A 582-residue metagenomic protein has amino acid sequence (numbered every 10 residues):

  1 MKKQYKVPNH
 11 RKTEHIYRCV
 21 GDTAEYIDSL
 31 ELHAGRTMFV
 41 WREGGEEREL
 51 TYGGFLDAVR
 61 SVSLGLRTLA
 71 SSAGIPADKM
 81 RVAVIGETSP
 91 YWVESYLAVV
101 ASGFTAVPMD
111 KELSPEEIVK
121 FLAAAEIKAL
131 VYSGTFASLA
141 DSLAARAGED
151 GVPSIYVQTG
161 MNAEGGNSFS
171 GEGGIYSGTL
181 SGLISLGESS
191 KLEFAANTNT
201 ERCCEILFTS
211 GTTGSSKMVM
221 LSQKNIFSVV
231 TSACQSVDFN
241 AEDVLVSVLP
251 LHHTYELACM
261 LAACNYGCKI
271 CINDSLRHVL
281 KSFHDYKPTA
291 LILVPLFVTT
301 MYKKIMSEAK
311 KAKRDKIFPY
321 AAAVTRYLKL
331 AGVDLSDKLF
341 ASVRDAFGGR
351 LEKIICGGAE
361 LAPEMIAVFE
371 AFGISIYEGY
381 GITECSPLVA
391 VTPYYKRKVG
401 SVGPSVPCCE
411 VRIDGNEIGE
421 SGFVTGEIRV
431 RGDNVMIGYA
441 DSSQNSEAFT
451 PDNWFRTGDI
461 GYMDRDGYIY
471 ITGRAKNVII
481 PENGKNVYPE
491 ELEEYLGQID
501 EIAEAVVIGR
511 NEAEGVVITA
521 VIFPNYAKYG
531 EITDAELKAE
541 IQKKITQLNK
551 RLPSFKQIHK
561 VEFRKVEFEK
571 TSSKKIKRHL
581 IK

Functional and structural regions predicted by a protein language model:
G35-T37, G174, S185-F208, S215 (+1 more regions): Conserved pre-ATP/AMP-binding loop-to-beta segment of ANL
R48-L50, G65-L113, I127, V248: Conserved AMP-binding/adenylate-forming
E49-G53, C204-V230: Conserved AMP-binding A3 loop
A101-L183: Structural core segment of the AMP-binding/adenylate-forming
L130, G432, I437-G438, I460-L552: AMP-binding/adenylate-forming catalytic core of the ANL superfamily
F227-V244, L251-F340: Conserved AMP-binding/adenylation subdomain of ANL enzymes
L291, L335, L339-I469, A475-V478: Conserved AMP-binding/adenylate-forming
V506-G509, T546-K582: Conserved C-terminal "lid"/linker of ANL adenylate-forming enzymes
